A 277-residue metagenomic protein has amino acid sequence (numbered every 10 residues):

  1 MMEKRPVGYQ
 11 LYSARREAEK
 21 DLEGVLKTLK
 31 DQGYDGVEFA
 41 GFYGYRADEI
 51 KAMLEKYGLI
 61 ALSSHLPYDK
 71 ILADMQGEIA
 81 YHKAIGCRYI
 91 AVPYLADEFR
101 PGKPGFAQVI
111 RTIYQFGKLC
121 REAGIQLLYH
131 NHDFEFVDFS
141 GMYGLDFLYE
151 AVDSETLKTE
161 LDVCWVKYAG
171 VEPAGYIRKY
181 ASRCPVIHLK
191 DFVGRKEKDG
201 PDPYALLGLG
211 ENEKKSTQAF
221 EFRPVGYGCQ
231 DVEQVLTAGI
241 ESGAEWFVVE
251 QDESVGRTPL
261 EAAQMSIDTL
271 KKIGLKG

Functional and structural regions predicted by a protein language model:
M1-Y89, K158, S182, T237 (+1 more regions): N-terminal pre-domain/capping segments
Y12-A14, A40-F42, L66-D69, L95-D97 (+4 more regions): Active-site beta-loop-alpha junctions enriched in small/polar residues
Y43, D48, Y68-T159, Y168 (+2 more regions): Active-site acidic/histidine proton-transfer and metal-coordination neighborhood in alpha/beta enzyme cores
L59, C87-R88, I125, E241-E245: A short helix->loop->beta-strand "cap" motif at the edges of active sites that frequently abuts
E122-G226: Acidic/histidine-rich catalytic cores of soluble enzymes
Y227-I240: A short, acidic, amphipathic alpha-helical segment used as a generic capping/interface helix at domain edges
V235-L236, W246-V248: H/E-rich (His + Asp/Glu) clusters that bind or coordinate divalent metals
D252-G277: Aromatic-rich peripheral "rim/lid" segments of glycoside hydrolase catalytic domains that contact and position glycan
